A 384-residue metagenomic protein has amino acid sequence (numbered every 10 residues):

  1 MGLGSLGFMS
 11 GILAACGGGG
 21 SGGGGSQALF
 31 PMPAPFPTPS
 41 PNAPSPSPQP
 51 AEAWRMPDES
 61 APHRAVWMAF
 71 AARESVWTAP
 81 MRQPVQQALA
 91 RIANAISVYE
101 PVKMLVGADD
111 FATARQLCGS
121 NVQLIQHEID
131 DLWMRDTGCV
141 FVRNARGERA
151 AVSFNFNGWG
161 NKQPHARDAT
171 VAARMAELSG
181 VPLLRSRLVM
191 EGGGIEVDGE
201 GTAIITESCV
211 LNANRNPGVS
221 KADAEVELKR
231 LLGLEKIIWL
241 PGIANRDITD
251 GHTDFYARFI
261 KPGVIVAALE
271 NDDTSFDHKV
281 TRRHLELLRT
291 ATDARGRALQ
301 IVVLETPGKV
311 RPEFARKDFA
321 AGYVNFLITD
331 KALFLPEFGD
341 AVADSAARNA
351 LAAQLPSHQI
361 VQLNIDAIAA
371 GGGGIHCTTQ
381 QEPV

Functional and structural regions predicted by a protein language model:
M1-G19: N-terminal export signals
G2, G7, L29, P35 (+1 more regions): Intrinsic disorder/low-structure terminal segments
F8-L13, G24-S26, P164, G199-E200 (+1 more regions): Residues at secondary-structure transition points
L13-A14, Q27, P33, N42: Residue-level detector of intrinsically disordered, flexible termini and proteolytic processing junctions
G20-P37: Short, low-complexity, disordered segments immediately C-terminal to signal peptides in bacterial exported proteins
F36-V384: The feature marks the mature, well-folded catalytic cores of soluble enzymes
